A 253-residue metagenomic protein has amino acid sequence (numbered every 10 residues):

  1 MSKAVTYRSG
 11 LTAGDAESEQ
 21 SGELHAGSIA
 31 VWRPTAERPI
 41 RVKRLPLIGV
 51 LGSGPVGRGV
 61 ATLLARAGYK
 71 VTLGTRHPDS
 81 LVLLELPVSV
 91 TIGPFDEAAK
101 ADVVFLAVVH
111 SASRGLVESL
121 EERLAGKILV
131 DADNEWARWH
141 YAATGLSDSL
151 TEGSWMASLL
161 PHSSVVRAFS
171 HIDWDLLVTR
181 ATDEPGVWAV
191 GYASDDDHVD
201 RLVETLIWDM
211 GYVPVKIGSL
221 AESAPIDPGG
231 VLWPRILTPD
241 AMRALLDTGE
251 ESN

Functional and structural regions predicted by a protein language model:
Q20-L83: NAD(P)+-binding Rossmann beta1-loop-alpha1 motif at the extreme N-terminus of oxidoreductases
R44-L47, G126, V187: Phosphate-coordination loops involved in phosphoryl transfer and adenosine-cofactor binding
L51, V187-N253: Active-site-lining helix/loop region of Rossmann-like oxidoreductase modules
G59, L63, L159, L206: Rossmann-fold NAD(P)-dependent oxidoreductase module
S89-I92: Rossmann-fold cofactor-recognition segment
P94-I128, D133-W139: Rossmann-like NAD(P)-binding element
D133-D175, R180-A181: Rossmann-fold NAD(P)-binding glycine/threonine-rich loop
